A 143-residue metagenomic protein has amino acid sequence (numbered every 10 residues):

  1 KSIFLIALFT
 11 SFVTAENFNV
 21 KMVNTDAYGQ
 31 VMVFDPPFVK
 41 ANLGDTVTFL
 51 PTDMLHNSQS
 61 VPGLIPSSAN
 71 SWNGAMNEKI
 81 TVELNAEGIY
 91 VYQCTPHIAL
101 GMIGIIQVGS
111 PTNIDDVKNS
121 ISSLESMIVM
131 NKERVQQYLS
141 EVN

Functional and structural regions predicted by a protein language model:
K1-S2, N17: N-terminal leader/targeting segments
S2-S11: Sec-dependent N-terminal signal peptides
A15-N143: Extracytoplasmic copper-binding redox domains, predominantly the cupredoxin/blue-copper superfamily
